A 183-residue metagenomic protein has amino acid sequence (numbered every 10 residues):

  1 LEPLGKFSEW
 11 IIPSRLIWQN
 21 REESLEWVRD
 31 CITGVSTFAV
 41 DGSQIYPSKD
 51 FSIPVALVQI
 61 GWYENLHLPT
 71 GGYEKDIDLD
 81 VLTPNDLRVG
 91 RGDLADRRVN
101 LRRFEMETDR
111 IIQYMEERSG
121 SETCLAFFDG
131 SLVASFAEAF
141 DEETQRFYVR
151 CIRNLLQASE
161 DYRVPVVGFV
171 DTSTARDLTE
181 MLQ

Functional and structural regions predicted by a protein language model:
L1-D30, V35, D96-L125, G130-Q183: Long, contiguous domain-sized segments
V40, I45-V89: Acidic, metal-ligating active-site segments
R88-D96: Conserved P-loop NTPase mechanochemical-coupling segment
